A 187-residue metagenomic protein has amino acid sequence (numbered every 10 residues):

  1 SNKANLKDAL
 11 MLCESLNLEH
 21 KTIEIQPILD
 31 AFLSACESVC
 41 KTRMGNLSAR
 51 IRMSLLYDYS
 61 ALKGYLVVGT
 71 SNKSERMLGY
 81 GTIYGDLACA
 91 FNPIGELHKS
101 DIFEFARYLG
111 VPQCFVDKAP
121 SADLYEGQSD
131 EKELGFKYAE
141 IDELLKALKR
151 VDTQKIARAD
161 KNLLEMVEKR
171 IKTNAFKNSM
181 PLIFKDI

Functional and structural regions predicted by a protein language model:
S1-M77: ATP-dependent adenylation/nucleotidyltransferase module used to activate substrates
N2, C40, P112-C114, T153-L164: Short, structured coil/loop segments at alpha-helix boundaries
E14, M44-R52, L66-E140: Catalytic subdomain that performs nucleotidyl-dependent activation
L16, A35, Y59-K63, L97 (+4 more regions): Change "in soluble alpha/beta enzymes" to "in soluble alpha/beta proteins
L18-K21, C114-V116, T153, F176: Secondary-structure boundary/capping residues
I28-A31, K118, M166, R170: Short acidic/histidine-centered micro-motifs embedded in hydrophobic/aromatic stretches that mark compact functional
L87, Q128-I187: Peripheral terminal appendages
